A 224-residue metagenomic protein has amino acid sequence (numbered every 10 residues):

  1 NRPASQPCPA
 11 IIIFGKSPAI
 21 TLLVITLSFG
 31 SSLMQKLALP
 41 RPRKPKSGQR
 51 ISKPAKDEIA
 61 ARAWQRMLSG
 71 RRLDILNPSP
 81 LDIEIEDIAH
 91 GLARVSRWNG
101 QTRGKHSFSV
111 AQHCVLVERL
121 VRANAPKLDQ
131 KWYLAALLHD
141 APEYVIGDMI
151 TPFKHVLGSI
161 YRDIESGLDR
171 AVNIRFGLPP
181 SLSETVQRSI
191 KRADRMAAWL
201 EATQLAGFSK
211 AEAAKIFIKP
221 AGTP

Functional and structural regions predicted by a protein language model:
N1-P9, S17, S28-S32: Low-acidity, Ser/Thr- and Arg-rich intrinsically disordered low-complexity segments
S5-Q6, I12, T21, P40: Short stretches within intrinsically disordered, low-complexity N-terminal or propeptide regions
I11-I13, I20, V24-I25, M34 (+1 more regions): Short hydrophobic transmembrane-like helices used for membrane targeting/insertion
K16-A19, S209: Short, composition-biased linear "edge" segments at structural boundaries
Q35-P224: Metal-dependent phosphohydrolase cores
